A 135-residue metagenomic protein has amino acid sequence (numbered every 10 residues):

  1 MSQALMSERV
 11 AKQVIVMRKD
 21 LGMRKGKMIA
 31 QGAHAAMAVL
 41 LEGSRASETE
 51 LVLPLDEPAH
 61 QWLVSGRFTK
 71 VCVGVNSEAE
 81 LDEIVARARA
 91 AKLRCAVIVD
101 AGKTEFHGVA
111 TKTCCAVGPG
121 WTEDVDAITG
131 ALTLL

Functional and structural regions predicted by a protein language model:
S2-M6, G102-T104: A generic local secondary-structure boundary/capping motif
A4, E8-V14, R18-D56, H60-Q61: Glycine- and Gly-Pro-enriched alpha-helical subdomains that act as flexible, kink-prone "lid/hinge" or packing modules
V14, L53, E57-P58, V64-N76 (+1 more regions): Short basic, glycine-rich beta-strand/loop surfaces that mediate nucleic-acid
K19-M23, S77, P119: A generic structural motif
K25-G26, L81, G108, V125: Alpha-helix N-cap/helix-start motif
K27, Q31, N76-A79, E123: Conserved active-site and cofactor/substrate-binding residues in soluble primary-metabolism enzymes
A79-A86: Short amphipathic alpha-helices within nucleic acid-binding modules
